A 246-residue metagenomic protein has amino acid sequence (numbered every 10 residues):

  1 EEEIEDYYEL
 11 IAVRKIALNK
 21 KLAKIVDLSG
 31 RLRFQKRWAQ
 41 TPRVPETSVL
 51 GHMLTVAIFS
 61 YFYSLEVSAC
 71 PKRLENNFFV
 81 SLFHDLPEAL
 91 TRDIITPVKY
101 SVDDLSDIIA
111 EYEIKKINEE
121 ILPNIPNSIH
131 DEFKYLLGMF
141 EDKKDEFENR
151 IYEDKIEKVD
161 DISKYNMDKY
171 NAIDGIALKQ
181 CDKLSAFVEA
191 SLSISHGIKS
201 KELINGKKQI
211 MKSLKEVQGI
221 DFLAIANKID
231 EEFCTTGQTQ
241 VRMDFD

Functional and structural regions predicted by a protein language model:
E1, C70, H84, D93-Y100: Acidic catalytic motifs of isoprenoid enzymes
E1-D6, T239-D246: Sequence termini and other peripheral, non-core segments
E1-K21, C70, N77-F78, N124-S195 (+1 more regions): Histidine/acidic-rich helix-loop-helix segments that form or flank divalent-metal centers in metalloenzyme catalytic
L22-A39: Short alpha-helical hairpin
P42-N76, D161-S163: Alpha-helical phosphate/pyrophosphate-handling elements in metalloenzyme active cores
N76-D93, D182: His-Asp-centered metal-binding catalytic motifs of divalent-metal-dependent phosphohydrolases/nucleases
P97-P123, I176, I198-D221: Divalent-cation-assisted or electrostatically stabilized phosphate/pyrophosphate-binding catalytic cores
K115-Y152, G219-R242: Primarily interfacial, aromatic-capped hydrophobic alpha-helices that serve as membrane anchors
